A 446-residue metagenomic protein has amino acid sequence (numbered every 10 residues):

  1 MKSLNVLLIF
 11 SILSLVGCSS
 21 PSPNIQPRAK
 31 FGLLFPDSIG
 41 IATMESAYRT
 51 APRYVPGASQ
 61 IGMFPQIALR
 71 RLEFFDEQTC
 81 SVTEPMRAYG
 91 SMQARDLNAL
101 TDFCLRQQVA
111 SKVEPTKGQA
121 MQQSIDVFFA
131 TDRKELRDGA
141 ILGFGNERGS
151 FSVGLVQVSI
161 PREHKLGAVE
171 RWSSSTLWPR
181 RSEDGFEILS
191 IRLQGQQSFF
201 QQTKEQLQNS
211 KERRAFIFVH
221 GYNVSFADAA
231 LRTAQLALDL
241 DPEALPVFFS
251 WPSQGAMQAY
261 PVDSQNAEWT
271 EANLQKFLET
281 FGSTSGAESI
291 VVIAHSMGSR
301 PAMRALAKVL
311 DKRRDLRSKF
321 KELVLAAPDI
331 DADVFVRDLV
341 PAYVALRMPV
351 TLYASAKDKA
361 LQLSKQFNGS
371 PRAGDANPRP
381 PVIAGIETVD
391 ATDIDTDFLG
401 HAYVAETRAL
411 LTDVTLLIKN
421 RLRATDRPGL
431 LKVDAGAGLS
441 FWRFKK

Functional and structural regions predicted by a protein language model:
M1-L7: Bacterial N-terminal signal peptides that target proteins for export
L7-L15: Bacterial N-terminal signal peptides
C18-F35: Bacterial Sec signal peptide processing site at the extreme N-terminus
G32-F103: Post-signal/leader-peptide non-cytosolic segments of secretory proteins
D102-S210, A230-L240, A244-S289, L306-E322 (+1 more regions): Lipolytic serine-hydrolase domain surface
I217-G221, A327: The conserved beta1-alpha1 loop
S225-A229: Short substrate-entry loop that stabilizes the transition state in hydrolases
A294, G298, A302: Gly/Ala-rich beta-loop-alpha elbow adjacent to hydrolase catalytic centers
